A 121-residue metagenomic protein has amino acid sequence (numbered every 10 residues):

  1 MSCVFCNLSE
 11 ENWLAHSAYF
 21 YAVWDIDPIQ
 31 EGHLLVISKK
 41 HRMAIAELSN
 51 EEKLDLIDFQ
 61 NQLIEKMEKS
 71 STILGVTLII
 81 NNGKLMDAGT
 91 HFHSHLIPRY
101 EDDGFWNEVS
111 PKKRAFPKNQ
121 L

Functional and structural regions predicted by a protein language model:
M1-L121: HIT superfamily nucleotide-processing domains
